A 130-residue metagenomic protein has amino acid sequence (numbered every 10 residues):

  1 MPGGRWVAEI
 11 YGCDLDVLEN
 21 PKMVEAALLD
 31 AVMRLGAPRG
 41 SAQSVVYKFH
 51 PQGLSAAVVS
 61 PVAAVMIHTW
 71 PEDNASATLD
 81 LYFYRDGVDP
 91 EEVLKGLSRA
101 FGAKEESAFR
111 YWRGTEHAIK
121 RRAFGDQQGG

Functional and structural regions predicted by a protein language model:
M1-G130: Polybasic/polar functional segments that serve as interface/processing modules
